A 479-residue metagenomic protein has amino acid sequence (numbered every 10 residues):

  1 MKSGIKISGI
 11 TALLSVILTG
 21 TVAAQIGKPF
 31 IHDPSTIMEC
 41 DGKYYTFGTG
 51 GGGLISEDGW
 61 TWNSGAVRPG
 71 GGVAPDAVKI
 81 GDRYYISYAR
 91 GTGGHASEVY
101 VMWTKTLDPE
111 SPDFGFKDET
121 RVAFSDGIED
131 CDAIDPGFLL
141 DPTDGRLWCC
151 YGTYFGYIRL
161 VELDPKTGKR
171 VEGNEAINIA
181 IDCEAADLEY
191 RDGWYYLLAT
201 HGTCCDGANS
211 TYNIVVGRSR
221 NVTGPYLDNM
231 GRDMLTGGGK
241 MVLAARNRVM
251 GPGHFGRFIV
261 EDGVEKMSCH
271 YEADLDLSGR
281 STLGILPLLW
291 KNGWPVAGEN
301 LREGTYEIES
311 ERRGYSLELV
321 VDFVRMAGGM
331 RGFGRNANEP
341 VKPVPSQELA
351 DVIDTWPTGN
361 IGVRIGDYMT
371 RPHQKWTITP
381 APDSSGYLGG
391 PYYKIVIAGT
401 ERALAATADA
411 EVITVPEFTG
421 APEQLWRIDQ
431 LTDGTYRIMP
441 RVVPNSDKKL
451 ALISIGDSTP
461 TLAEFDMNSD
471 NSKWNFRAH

Functional and structural regions predicted by a protein language model:
M1-I7: Positively charged n-region of N-terminal signal peptides that target proteins for export
G9-G20: Bacterial N-terminal signal peptides
A24-I134, L140-C183, Y190-L243, E261-T305 (+2 more regions): Beta-rich carbohydrate-recognition and catalytic domains
I31-P34, G72-A74, A133-D135, C183-A186 (+6 more regions): Conserved positions at the start
S35, D76, G137, D187 (+6 more regions): Short, surface-exposed charged micro-motifs
R121-D126, D233-G238, D274, R302-E303 (+5 more regions): Short, solvent-exposed aromatic-acidic interface loops
L139, E299-T358, T370-D409, R427-S458 (+1 more regions): Extracellular glycan-recognition/adhesion modules and their associated mucin-like linkers
A245-I259: Signature of short aromatic-glycine-proline-rich micro-motifs recurring in repeat-based ectodomains
